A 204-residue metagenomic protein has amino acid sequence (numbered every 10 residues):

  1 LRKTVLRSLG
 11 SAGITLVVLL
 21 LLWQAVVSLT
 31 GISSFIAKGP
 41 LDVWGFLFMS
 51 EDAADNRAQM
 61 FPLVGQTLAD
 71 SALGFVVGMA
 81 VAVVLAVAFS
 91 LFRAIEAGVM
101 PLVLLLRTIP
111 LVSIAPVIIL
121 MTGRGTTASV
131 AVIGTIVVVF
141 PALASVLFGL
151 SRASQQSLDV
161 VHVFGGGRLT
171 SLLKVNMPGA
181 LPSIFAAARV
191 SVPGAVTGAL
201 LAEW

Functional and structural regions predicted by a protein language model:
L1-V17: Transmembrane alpha-helical segments of polytopic membrane transport and secretion proteins
L6, F61-L73, E96, V103-L106 (+4 more regions): Alpha-helical membrane-interface segments at transmembrane helix boundaries
L29-V76: Periplasmic/extracellular loop-to-transmembrane helix junction in inner-membrane transport proteins
L73-V103: Transmembrane-helix boundary motif in ABC transporter permease subunits
L104-P141, F148-G149: Generic hydrophobic transmembrane alpha-helix motif, especially the helices
L120-M121, G149-L150, T197-W204: Glycine-rich helix-loop "coupling/hinge" segments at transmembrane-helix boundaries in multipass transporters
V132-I136, L169-A202: Transmembrane alpha-helices
L150-Q156, V160-A180: Short helix-to-coil transition segments within interhelical loops that connect adjacent transmembrane helices
